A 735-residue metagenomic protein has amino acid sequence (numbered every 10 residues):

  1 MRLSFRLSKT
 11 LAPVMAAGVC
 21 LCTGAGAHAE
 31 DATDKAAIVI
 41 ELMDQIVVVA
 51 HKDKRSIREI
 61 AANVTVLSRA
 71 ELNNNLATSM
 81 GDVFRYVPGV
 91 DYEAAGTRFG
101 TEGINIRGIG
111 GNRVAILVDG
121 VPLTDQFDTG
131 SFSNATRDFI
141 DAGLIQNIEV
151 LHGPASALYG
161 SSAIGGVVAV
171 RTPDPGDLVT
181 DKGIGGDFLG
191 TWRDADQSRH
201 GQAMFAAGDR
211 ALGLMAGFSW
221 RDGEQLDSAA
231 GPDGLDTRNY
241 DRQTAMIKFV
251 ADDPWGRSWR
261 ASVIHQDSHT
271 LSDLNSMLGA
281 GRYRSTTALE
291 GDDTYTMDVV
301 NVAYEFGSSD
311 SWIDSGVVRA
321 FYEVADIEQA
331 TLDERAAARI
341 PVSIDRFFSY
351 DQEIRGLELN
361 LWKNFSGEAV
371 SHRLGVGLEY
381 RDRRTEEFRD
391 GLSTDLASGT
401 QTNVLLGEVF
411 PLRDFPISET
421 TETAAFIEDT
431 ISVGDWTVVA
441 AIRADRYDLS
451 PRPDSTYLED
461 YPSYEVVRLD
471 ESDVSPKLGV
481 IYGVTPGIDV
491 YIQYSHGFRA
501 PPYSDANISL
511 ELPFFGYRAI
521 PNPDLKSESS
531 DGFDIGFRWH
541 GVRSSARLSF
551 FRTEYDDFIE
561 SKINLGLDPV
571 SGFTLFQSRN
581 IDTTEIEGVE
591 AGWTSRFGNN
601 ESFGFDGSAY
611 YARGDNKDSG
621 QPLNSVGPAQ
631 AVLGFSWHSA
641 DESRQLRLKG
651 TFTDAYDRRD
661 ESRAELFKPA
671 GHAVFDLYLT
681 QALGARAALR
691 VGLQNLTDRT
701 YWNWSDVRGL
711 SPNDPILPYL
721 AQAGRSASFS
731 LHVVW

Functional and structural regions predicted by a protein language model:
R2-F5, V14-M15, V250-P254, D293 (+10 more regions): Conserved C-terminal beta-signal and adjacent last beta-strands/turns of outer-membrane beta-barrel proteins
A32, L361-K363, E368, L374 (+6 more regions): Gram-negative outer-membrane beta-barrel transporters
V49, G81, R85-D125: Extracytoplasmic beta-strand/coil segments of soluble accessory domains associated with Gram-negative outer-membrane
L123-H152: Short acidic/polar hinge/loop motifs at secondary-structure boundaries that mediate gating or recognition
W192-D222, P232-D273, D292-G307, E368 (+2 more regions): Transmembrane beta-barrel wall of Gram-negative outer-membrane proteins
D252-R260, I264-Q266, Y295-T456, E465 (+4 more regions): Face-selective signature of the C-terminal outer-membrane beta-barrel domain
D267-R282, D326, D448-E459, R468 (+5 more regions): Surface-exposed extracellular loop regions of Gram-negative outer-membrane beta-barrel proteins, predominantly
R282-S309, D414-T421, V466-S475, G479 (+8 more regions): Outer-membrane beta-barrel signature, preferentially recognizing the C-terminal barrel domain of Gram-negative
